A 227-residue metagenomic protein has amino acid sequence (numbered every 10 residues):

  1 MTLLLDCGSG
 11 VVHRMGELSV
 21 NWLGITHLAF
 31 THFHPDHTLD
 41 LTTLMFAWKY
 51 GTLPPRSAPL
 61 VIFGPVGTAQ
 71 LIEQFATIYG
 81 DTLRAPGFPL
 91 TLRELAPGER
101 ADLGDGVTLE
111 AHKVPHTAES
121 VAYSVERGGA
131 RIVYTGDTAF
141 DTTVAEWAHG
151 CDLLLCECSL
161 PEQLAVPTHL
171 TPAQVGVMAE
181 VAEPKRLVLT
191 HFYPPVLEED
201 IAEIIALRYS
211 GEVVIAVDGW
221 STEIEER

Functional and structural regions predicted by a protein language model:
M1, E99-L109, R127-I132, I224: Beta-strand-turn-beta hairpins that frame and shape the catalytic cleft of phosphate-ester-processing enzymes
M1-S19, G24, P59, S120-G136 (+1 more regions): Conserved beta-strand hairpin/beta-sheet module of binuclear metal-dependent hydrolase folds, prominently
L4-G8, T26-H32, P65, I132-G136 (+3 more regions): Active-site neighborhood of phospho(di)ester-bond hydrolases with catalytic His/Asp-centered motifs
S9-V61: Active-site metal-binding motif and surrounding structural segment of the metallo-beta-lactamase
G10-V12, L90-L95, V133-A139, H169: Short gly/ser/thr-rich secondary-structure transition/capping motifs
L44-V61, E119-V121, E126, P167-V188 (+1 more regions): P-loop/Walker A phosphate-binding loop and immediately adjacent motor/lid segment at beta-alpha junctions
P55, P59-E119: Metallo-beta-lactamase
A139-E226: Cap/insert and terminal regions of metallo-dependent hydrolase folds
